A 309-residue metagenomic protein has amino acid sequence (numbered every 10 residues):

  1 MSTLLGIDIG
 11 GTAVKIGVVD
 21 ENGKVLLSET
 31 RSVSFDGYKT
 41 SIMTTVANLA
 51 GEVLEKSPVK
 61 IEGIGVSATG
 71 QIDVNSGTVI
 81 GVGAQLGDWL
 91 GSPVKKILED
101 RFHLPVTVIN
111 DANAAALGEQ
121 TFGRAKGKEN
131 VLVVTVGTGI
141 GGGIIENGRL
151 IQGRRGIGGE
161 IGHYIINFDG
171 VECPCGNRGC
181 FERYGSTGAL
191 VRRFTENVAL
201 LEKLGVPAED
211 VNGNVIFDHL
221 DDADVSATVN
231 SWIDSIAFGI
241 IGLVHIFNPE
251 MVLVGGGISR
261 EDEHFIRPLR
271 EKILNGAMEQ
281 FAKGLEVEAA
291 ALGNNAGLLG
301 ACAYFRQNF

Functional and structural regions predicted by a protein language model:
T3-T44, V59, T78-G81: Short glycine-rich, Thr/Ser-proximal phosphate-binding strand/loop in the N-terminal lobe of ATP-dependent enzymes
A13, S67, I72-V74, Q85 (+2 more regions): Glycine-rich phosphate-binding loops at beta-strand->alpha-helix junctions
V19, T107-Q120, R260-F309: Glycine-rich phosphate-binding/hydrolytic loop that grips phosphoryl groups
K39-A47, G51, K60-I64, Q71-N130 (+1 more regions): Glycine-rich phosphate-binding loop and adjoining helix at the ATP-binding site of ATP-dependent phosphoryl-transfer
V46-I64, P105-V106, R124, N197-L204 (+1 more regions): Phosphate/pyrophosphate-binding loops at sites that engage ATP/ADP/AMP, CoA/4′-phosphopantetheine, polyphosphate
K126-Y184: Glycine-rich phosphate-binding loop of actin/hexokinase-like ATP-binding domains
F181-L253: A mobile "lid/hinge" subdomain adjacent to the ATP/sugar-phosphate binding pocket shared across diverse ATP-dependent
